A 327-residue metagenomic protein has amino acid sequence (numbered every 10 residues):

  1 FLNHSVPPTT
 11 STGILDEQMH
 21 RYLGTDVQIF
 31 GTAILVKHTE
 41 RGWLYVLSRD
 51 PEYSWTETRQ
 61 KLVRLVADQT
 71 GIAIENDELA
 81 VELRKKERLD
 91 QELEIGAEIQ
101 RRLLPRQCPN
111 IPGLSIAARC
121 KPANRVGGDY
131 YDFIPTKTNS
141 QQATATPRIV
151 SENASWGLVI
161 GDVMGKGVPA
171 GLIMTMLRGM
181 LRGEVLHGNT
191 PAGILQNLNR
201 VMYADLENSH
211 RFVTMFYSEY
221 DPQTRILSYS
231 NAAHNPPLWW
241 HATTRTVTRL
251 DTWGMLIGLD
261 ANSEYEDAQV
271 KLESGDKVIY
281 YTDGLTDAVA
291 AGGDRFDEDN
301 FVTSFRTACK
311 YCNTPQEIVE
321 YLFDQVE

Functional and structural regions predicted by a protein language model:
F1-T25: Regulatory sensory and allosteric helical modules in signal-transduction proteins and certain transcription factors
V27-K37, G42: A short, aliphatic-rich beta-strand micro-motif
L35, M164, L285: Adenine-nucleotide cofactor-binding loop residues
L47-V66, K166, D287-R295: Regulatory loop-to-helix N-cap segments in sensory/regulatory domains that couple ligand/signal detection
S54-E75, M176-G179, E273-S274, T303: Amphipathic alpha-helical "output/dimerization" segments
T58, A73-E94: Short alpha-helical interdomain "coupling" segment at the junction between an upstream regulatory sensor module
K85-E273, K277: … and, occasionally, acidic/histidine-rich disordered N-termini of signaling adaptors
V168-E184, K277-V326: Active-site-proximal, acidic helix/loop segment immediately C-terminal to a metal-coordinating Asp/Glu
